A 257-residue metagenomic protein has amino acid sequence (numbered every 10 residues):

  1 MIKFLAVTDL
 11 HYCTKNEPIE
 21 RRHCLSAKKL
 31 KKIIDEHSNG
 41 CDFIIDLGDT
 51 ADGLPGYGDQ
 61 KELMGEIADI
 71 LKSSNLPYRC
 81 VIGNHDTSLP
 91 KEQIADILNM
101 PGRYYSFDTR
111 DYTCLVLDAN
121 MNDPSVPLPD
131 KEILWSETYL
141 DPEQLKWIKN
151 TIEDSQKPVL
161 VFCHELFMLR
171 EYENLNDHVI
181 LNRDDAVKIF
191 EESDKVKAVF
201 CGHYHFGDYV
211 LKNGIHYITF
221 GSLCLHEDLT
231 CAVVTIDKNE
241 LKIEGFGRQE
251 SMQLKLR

Functional and structural regions predicted by a protein language model:
M1-K61, D154: N-terminal active-site segment of His-dependent metallophosphoesterases
I2, D42, Y104, D111-Y112 (+1 more regions): Alpha/beta-hydrolase fold active-site loops
A6-T8, F43-D49, L76-N84, L160-C163 (+2 more regions): Active-site neighborhood of phospho(di)ester-bond hydrolases with catalytic His/Asp-centered motifs
L10-Y12, T50-G53, N84-S88, N120-D123 (+4 more regions): Solvent-exposed loop/turn segments at secondary-structure junctions within structured extracellular/periplasmic domains
P18-C24, Y57-G58, D130-E137, N174-H178: Short glycine-enriched, charge-decorated loop/helix-capping segments at active-site entrances that position
G56-D154, D185-K195, Y209-G245: Extended active-site neighborhood of metal-dependent phosphoesterases/phosphodiesterases
I152-E171: Short acidic, glycine-rich surface-loop motifs adjacent to enzyme active sites
G245-L254: Short, solvent-exposed aromatic-acidic interface loops
